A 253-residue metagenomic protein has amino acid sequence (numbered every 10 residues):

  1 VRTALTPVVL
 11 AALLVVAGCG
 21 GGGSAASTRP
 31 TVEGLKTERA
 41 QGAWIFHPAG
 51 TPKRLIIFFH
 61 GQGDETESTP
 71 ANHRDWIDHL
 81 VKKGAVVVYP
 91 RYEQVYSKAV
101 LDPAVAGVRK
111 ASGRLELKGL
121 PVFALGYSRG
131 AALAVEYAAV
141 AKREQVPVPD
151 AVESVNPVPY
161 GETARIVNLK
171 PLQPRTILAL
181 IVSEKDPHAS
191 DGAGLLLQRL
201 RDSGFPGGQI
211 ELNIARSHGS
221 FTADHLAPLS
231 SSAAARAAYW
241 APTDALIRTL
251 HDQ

Functional and structural regions predicted by a protein language model:
V16-G18: C-terminal motif of bacterial Sec signal peptides marking the signal peptidase cleavage site
G20-G22: Bacterial signal peptide processing site
S24-T51: N-terminal cap/lid segment of alpha/beta-hydrolase-fold proteins
K53-G61: Short beta-strand element of the alpha/beta-hydrolase
P70-V88: Short amphipathic alpha-helix adjacent to the substrate-entry channel of hydrolases
G113-Q173: Primarily recognizes the serine-hydrolase "nucleophile elbow" in alpha/beta-hydrolase and SGNH/GDSL folds
P147-G219: The feature captures the conserved acid-bearing segment of alpha/beta-hydrolase catalytic domains
P206-Q253: C-terminal catalytic histidine-bearing segment of alpha/beta-hydrolase fold enzymes
